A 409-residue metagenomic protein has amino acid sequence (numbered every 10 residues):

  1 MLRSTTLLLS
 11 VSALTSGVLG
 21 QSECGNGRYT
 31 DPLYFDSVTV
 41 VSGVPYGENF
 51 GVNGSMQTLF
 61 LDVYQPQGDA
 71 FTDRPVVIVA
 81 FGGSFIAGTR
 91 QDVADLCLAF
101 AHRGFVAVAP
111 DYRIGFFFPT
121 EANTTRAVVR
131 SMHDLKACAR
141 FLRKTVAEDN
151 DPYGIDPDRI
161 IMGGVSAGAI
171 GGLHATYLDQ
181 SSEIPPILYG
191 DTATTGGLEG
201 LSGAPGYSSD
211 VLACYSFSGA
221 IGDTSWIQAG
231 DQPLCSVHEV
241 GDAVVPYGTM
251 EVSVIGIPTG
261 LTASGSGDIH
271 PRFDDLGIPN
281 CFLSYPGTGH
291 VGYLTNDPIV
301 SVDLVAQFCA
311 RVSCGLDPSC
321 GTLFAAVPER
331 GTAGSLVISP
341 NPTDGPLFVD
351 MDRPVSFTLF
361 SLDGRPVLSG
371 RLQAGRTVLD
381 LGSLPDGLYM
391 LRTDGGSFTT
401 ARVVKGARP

Functional and structural regions predicted by a protein language model:
S22-F71: N-terminal cap/lid segment of alpha/beta-hydrolase-fold proteins
G68, T72, A122-H133, A137-S166 (+1 more regions): Gly/Ser-rich "nucleophile elbow"/oxyanion-hole loop immediately N-terminal to the catalytic nucleophile in hydrolases
D73-G82: Short beta-strand element of the alpha/beta-hydrolase
Q91-A109: Short amphipathic alpha-helix adjacent to the substrate-entry channel of hydrolases
D191-L276: The feature captures the conserved acid-bearing segment of alpha/beta-hydrolase catalytic domains
A263-F324: C-terminal catalytic histidine-bearing segment of alpha/beta-hydrolase fold enzymes
L316-S339, G345, D352, R365 (+1 more regions): Residue-level detector of functionally pivotal "anchor" positions at catalytic/ligand-binding pockets or at interdomain
G382, D386-P409: C-terminal tail/sorting-segment detector
